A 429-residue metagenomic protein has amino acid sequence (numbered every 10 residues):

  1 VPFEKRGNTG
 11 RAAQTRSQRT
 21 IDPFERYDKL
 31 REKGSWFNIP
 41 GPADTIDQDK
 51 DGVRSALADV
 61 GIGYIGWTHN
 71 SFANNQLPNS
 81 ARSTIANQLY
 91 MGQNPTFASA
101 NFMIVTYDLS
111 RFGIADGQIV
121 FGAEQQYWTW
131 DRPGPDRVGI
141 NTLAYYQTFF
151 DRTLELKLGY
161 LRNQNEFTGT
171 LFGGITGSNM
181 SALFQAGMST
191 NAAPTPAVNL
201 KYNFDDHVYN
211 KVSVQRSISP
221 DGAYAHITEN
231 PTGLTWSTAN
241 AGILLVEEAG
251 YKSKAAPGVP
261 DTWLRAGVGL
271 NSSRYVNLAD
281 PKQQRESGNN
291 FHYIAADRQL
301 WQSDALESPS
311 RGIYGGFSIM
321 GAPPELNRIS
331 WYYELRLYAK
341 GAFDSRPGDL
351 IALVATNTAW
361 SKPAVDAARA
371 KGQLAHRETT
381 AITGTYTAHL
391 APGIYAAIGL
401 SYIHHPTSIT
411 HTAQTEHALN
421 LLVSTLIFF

Functional and structural regions predicted by a protein language model:
V1-S71, N79: N-terminal periplasmic/intermembrane-space "pro-region" immediately following the signal or transit peptide
F3, G41, I46-Y64, Q76-L77 (+7 more regions): Short loop/turn motifs that connect adjacent beta-strands in outer-membrane beta-barrel proteins
Y64-F72, I119-Q125, L156-R162, V212-R216 (+5 more regions): Transmembrane beta-barrel strands of outer-membrane/channel proteins
G66, F102-Y107, L143-Q147, V198-Y202 (+5 more regions): Residues on the lipid-exposed face of transmembrane beta-strands in outer-membrane beta-barrel proteins
A73-S99, L109-Y146, T235-S237, P406-T410: Surface-exposed loop and membrane-interface regions of Gram-negative outer-membrane beta-barrel proteins
A81, I85, Q125-A144, D151-I243 (+1 more regions): Surface-exposed coil loops of outer-membrane beta-barrel proteins
Q185, S189-P323, A339: Signature for the C-terminal beta-barrel architecture of outer-membrane proteins
T415-F429: Outer-membrane beta-barrel "beta-signal"
